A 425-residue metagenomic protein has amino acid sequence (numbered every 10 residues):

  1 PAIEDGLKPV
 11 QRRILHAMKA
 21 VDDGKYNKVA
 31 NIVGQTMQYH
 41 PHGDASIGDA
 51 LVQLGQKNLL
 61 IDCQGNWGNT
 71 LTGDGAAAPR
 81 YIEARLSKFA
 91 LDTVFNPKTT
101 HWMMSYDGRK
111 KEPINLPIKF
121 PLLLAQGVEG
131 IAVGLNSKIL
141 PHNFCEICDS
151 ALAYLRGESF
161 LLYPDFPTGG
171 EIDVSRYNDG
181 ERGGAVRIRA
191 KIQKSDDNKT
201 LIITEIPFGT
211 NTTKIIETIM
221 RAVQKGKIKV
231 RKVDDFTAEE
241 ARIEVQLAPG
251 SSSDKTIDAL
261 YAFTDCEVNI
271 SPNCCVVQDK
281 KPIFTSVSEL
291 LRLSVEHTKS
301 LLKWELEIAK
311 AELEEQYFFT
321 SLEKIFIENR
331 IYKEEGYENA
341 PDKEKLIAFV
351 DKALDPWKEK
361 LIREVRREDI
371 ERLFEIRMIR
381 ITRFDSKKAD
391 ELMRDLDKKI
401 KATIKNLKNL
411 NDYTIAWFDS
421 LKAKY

Functional and structural regions predicted by a protein language model:
P1-G183, E244: Catalytic phosphate-handling regions of large nucleic-acid enzymes and associated NTPases
V128-I131, L135-Y425: C-terminal interaction appendages of subunits in large macromolecular complexes
